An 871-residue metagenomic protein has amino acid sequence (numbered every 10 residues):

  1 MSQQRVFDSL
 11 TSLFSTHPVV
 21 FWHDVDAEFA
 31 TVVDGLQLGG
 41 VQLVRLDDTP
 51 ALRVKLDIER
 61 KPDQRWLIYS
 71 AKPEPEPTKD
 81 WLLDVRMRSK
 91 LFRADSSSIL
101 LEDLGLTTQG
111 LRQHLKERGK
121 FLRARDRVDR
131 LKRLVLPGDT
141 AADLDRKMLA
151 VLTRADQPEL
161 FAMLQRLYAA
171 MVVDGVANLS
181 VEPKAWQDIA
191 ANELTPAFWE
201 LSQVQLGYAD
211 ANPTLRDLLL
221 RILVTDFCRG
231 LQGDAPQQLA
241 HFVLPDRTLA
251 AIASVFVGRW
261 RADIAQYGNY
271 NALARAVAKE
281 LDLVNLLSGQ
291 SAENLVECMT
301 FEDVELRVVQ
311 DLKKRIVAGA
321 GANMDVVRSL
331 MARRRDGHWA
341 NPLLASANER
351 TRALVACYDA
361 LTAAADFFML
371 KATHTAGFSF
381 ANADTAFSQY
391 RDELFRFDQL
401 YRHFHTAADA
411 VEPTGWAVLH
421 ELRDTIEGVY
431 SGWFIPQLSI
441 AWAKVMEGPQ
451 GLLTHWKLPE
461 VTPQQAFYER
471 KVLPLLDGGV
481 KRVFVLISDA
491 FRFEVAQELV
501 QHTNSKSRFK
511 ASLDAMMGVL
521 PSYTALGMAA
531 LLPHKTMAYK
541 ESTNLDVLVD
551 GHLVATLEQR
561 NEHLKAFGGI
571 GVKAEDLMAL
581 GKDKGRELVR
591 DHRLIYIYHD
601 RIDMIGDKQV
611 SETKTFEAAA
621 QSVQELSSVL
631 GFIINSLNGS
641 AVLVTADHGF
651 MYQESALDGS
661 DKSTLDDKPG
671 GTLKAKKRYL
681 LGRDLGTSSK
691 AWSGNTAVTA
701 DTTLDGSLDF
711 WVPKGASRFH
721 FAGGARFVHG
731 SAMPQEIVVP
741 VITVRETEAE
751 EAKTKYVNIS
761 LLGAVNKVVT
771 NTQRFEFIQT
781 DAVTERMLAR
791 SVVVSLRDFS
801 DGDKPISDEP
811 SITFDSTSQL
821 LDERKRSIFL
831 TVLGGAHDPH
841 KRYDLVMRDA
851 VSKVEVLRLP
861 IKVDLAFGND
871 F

Functional and structural regions predicted by a protein language model:
M1-V483, R492-V642, A646-F871: …; additionally, a secondary subgroup of soluble metalloenzymes is captured
L486: Short alpha-helical catalytic segment bearing the HExxH-like zincin motif of zinc-dependent metalloproteases
D489: Ligand-binding pocket scaffold of soluble enzyme catalytic domains
